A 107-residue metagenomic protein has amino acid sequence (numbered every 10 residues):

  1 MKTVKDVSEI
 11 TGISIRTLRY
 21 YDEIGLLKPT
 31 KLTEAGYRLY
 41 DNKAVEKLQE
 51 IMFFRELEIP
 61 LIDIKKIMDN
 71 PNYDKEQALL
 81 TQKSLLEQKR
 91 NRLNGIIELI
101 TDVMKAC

Functional and structural regions predicted by a protein language model:
M1-K66: Basic helix-turn-helix/winged-helix DNA-binding cores and closely related short helical interaction motifs
M52, K65-C107: Short, charged amphipathic alpha-helical surface segments
